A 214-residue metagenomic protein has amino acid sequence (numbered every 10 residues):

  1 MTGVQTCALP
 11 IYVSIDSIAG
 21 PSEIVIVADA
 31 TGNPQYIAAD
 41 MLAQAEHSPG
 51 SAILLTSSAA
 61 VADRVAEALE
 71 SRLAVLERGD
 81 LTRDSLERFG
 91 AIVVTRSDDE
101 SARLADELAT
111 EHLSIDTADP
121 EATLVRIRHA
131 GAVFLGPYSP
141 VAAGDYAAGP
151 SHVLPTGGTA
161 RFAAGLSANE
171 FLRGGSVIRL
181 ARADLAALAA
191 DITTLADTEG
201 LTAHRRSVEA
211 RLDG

Functional and structural regions predicted by a protein language model:
M1, S57, V61, A163: Short acidic-hydrophobic sequence patches enriched in Asp/Glu that either
T2-L9: Short, small-residue-biased leader/transition segments that mark boundaries at the very start of proteins
A8, I15-G20, P34-Y36, Q44-S48 (+7 more regions): Solvent-exposed alpha-helices and their adjacent loops that cap or buttress functional pockets in soluble metabolic
S14-R88, I92: A conserved active-site cap/scaffold subdomain adjacent to cofactor or substrate pockets
R64-V65, R103, A122-T123: Phosphate- and divalent-cation-binding pockets in alpha/beta enzyme and binding domains that engage nucleotide-derived
L73-S114, A118-D119: Glycine-rich, Lys/Arg-enriched anion-binding loops that position phosphate/diphosphate groups for phosphoryl
D98, D106-G214: C-terminal core of ALDH-fold dehydrogenases
